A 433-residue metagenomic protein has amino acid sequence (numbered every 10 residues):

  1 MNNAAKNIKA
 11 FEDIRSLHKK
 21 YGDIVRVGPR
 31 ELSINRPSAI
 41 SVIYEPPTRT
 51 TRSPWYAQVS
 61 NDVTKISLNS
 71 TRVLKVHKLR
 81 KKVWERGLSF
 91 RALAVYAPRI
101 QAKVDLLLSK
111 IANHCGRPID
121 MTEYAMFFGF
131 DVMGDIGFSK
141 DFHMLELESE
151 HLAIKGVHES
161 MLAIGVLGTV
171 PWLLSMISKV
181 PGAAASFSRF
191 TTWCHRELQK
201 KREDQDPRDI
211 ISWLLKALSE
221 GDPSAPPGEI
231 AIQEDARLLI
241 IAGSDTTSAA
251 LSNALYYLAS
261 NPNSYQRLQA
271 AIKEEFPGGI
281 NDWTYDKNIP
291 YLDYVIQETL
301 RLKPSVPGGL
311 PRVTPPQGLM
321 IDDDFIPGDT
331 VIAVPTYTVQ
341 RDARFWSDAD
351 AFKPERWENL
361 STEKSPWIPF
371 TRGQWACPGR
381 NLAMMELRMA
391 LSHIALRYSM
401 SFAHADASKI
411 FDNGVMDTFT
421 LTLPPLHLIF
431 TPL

Functional and structural regions predicted by a protein language model:
M1-L79, A94, R99-K110, F128 (+7 more regions): N-terminal membrane-proximal hinge/A-helix region immediately C-terminal to the signal-anchor transmembrane segment
N3-R15, R196, G279-D322: Conserved cytochrome P450 K-helix E-x-x-R motif and the immediately C-terminal K′/meander segment
R52-N61, V95-L251: Cytochrome P450 heme-thiolate monooxygenase catalytic core
T246-A259, A390: Short, small-residue alpha-helix embedded
P262-S264, E363, W375, R380-T418: Cytochrome P450 heme-binding "Cys pocket" and the immediately downstream C-terminal segment
L268, T299, D329, F352 (+3 more regions): Hydrophobic, well-ordered secondary-structure elements that form the walls of internal hydrophobic environments
V334-L360: Conserved cytochrome P450 K-helix/beta-meander segment immediately N-terminal to the heme-binding cysteine loop
T418-L433: C-terminal helix/juxtamembrane-tail motif
